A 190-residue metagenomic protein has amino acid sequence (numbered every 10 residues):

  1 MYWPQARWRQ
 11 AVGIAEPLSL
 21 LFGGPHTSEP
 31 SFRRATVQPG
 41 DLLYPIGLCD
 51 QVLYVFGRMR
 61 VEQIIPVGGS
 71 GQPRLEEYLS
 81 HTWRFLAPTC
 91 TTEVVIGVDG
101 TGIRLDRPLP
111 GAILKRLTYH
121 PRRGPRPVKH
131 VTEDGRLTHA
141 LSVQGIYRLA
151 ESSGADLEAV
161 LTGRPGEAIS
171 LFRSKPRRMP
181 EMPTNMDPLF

Functional and structural regions predicted by a protein language model:
M1-D41, G47-Q51: Short N-terminal edge-element motif at the start of the domain
Q51-L53, G111: A generic structural signal for short, solvent-exposed coil/turn residues that cap or connect secondary-structure
Y54-I65: Short beta-strand-centered aromatic/proline hotspots
V67-F190: Contiguous surface segments at macromolecular interaction interfaces
